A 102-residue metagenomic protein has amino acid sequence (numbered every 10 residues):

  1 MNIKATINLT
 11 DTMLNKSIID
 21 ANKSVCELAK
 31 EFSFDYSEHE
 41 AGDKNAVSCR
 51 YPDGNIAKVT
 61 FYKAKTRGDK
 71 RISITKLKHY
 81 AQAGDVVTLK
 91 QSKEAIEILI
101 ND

Functional and structural regions predicted by a protein language model:
M1-D102: Acidic, low-complexity intrinsically disordered regions
